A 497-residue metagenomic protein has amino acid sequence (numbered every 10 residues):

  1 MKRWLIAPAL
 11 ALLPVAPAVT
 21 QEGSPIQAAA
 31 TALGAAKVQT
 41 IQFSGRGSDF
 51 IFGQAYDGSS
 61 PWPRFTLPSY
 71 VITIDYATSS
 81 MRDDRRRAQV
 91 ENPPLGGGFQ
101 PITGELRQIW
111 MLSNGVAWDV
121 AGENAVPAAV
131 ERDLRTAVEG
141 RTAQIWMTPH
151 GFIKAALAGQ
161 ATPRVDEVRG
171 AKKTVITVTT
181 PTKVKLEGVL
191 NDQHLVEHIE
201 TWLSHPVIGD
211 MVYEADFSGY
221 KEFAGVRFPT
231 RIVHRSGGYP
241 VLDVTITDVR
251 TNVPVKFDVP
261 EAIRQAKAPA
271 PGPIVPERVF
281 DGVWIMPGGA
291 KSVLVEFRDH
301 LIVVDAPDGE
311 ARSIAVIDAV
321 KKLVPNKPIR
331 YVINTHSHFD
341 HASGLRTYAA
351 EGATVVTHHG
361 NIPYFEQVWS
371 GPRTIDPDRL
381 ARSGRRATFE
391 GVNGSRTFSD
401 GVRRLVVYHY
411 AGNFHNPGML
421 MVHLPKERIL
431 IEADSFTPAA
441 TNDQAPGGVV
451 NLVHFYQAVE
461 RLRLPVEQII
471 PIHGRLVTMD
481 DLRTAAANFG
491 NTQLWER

Functional and structural regions predicted by a protein language model:
A7-V15: Bacterial N-terminal signal peptides
Q21-Q27, P101-L106, M111-K185, L203-G209 (+4 more regions): Flexible, processing/modification-adjacent segments and terminal tails in exported/periplasmic/extracellular proteins
T31, A35-A125, L157-R164, E310: N-terminal mature ectodomain segment of secretory-pathway/periplasmic proteins
R169-E261, L420-P425, E432-A433, T437-A439 (+1 more regions): Gly/Pro-enriched, hydrophobic low-complexity segments that function as extracytoplasmic propeptides/linkers
V233, Y456-R497: Divalent-metal (often Zn2+) His-rich catalytic cores of metallo-beta-lactamase-fold enzymes
D243-R298, R396: Zn-dependent metallo-beta-lactamase
E277-K322, M419-P438: Conserved beta-strand hairpin/beta-sheet module of binuclear metal-dependent hydrolase folds, prominently
A311-V356, R461-P465: Active-site metal-binding motif and surrounding structural segment of the metallo-beta-lactamase
